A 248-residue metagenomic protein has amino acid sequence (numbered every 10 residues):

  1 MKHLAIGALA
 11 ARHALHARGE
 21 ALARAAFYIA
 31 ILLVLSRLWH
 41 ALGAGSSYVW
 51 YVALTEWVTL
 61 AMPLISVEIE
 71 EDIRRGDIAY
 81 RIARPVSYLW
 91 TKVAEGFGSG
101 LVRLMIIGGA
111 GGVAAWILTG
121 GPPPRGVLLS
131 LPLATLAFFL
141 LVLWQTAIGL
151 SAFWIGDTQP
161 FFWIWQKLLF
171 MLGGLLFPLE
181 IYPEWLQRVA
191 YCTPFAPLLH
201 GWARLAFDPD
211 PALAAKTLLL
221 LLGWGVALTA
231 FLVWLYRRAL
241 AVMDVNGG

Functional and structural regions predicted by a protein language model:
M1-G248: Hydrophobic transmembrane alpha-helices and immediately adjacent juxtamembrane helices of multi-pass inner-membrane
